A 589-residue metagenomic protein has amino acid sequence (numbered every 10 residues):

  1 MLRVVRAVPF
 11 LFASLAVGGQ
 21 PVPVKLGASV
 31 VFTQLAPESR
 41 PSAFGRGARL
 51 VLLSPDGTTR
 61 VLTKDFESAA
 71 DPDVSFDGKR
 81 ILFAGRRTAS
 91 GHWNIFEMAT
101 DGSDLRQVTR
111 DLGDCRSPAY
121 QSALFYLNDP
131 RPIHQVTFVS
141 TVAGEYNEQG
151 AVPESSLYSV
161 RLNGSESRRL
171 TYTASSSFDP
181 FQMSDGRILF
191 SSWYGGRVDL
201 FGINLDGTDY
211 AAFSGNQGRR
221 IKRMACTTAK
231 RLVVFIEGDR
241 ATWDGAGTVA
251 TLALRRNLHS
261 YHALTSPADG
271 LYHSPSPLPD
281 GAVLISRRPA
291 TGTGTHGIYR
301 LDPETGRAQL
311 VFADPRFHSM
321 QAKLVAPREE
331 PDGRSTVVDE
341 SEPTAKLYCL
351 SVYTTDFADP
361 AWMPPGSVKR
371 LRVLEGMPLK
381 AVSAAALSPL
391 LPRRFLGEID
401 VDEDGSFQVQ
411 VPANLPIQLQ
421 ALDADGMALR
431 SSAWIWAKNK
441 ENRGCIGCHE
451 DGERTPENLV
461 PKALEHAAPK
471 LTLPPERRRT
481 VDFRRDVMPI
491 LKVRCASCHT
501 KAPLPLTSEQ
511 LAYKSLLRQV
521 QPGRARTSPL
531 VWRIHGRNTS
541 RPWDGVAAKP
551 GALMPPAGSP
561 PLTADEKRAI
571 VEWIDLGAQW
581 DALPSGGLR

Functional and structural regions predicted by a protein language model:
L2-F10: Sec-dependent signal peptide recognition, specifically the positively charged N-region followed immediately by
P9-Q20: Hydrophobic h-region of N-terminal signal peptides that target proteins for export in Gram-negative bacteria
G19-D404, Q410, L429-G444, G452-N458: Sequence signature of WD/YWTD-type beta-propeller architectures
P21-T33, R328-E329, A361, G366-V368 (+4 more regions): Aromatic- and Gly/Pro-enriched helix-to-coil junctions and flexible linker segments
